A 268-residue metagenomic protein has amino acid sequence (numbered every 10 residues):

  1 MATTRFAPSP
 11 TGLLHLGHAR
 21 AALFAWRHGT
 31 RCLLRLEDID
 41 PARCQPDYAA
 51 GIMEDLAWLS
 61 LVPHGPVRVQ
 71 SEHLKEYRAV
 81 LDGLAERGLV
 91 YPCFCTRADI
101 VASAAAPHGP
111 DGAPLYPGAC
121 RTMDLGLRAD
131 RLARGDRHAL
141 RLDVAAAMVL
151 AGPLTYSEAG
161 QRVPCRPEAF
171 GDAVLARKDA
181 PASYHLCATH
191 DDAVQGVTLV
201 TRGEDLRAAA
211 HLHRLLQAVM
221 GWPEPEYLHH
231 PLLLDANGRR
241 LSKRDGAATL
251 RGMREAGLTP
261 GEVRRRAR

Functional and structural regions predicted by a protein language model:
M1-A7, L33-L34, H64-R68, E72-K75 (+6 more regions): Basic, alpha-helical terminal appendages of large translation-related enzymes
M1-P110, E204-D205, A209-W222: N-terminal Rossmann-like or analogous alpha/beta NTP/dinucleotide-binding catalytic cores that position adenine
D99-S242, T249-R254: Active-site cores that bind ATP or allylic diphosphates and position pyrophosphate for catalysis
